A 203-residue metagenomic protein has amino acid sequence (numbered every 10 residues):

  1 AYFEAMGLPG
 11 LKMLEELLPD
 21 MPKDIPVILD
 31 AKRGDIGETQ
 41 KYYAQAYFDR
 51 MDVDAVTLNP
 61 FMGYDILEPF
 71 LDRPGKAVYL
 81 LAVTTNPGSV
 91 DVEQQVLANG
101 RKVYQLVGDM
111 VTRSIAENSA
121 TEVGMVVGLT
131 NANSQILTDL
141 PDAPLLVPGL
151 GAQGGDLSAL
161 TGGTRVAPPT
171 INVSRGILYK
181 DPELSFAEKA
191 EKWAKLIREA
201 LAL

Functional and structural regions predicted by a protein language model:
A1-R50, N131-Q135: N-terminal active-site wall of soluble small-molecule enzyme domains
A1-Y2, K32-I36, F61, V83-T85 (+3 more regions): Active-site beta-loop-alpha junctions enriched in small/polar residues
G10-L17, Y43, Y47, V107-M110 (+4 more regions): A general structural detector for well-ordered alpha-helical segments in enzyme core domains, enriched
L14-K23, P69-P74, T138-L140, L160-P168: Acidic (Asp/Glu)-rich catalytic clusters
P22-K32, S119-G124, P141-V147: Short beta-strand/loop segments at the ligand-binding rim of alpha/beta enzyme cores
A31, D35-V126: Conserved anion-binding
M125, L129-N172, G176-I177: A C-terminal functional module that forms or caps the active site or interfaces directly with catalytic machinery
L160-P168, I177-L203: C-terminal helical cap(s) of enzyme catalytic domains, especially alpha/beta-barrels
